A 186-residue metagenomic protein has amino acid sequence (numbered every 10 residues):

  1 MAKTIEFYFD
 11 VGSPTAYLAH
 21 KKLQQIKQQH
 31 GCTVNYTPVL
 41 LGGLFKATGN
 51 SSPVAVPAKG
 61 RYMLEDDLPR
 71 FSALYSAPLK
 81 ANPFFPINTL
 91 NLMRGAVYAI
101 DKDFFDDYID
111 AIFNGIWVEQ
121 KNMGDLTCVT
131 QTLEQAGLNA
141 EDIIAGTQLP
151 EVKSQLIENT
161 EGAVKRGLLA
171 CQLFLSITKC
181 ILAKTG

Functional and structural regions predicted by a protein language model:
K3-E6, V11, T15-C32, A111-G186: C-terminal cap of thioredoxin/glutaredoxin-like
T15-E119: Structural alpha/beta surface segment adjacent to cysteine/selenocysteine redox centers across thiol/disulfide enzymes
